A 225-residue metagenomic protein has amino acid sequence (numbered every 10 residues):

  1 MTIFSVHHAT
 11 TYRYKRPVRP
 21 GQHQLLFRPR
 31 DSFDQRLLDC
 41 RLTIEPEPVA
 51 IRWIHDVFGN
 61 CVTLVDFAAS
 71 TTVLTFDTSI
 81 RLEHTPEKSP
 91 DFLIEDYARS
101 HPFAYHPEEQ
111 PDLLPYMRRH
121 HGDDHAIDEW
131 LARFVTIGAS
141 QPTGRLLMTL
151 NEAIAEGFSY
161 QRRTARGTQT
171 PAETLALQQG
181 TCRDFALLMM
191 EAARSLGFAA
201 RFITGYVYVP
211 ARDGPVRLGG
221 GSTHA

Functional and structural regions predicted by a protein language model:
M1, P29-L38, A155-F158, R183-L187 (+1 more regions): Short low-complexity stretches enriched in small and charged residues
M1-T136, S140: Linear, non-domain "peripheral" regions
F58, Q179, I203-T204: Short glycine-rich loop/turn motifs that provide flexible caps or phosphate-binding loops at active sites
P86-S89, R162, A193, G197-A200: Long, hydrophobic, amphipathic alpha-helical segments used as structural scaffolds
R99-G180, L188, S195-L196: Secondary-structure boundary elements
E152, D184-A225: Hydrophobic/aromatic-rich core segments of domains that either
